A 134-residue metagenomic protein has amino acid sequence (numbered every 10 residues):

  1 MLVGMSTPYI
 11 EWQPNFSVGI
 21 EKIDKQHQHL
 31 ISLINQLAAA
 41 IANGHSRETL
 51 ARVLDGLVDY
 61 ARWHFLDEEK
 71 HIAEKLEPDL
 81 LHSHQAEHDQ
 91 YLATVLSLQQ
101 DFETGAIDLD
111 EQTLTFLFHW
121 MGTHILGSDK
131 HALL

Functional and structural regions predicted by a protein language model:
L2-L134: Small-residue-biased structural context
